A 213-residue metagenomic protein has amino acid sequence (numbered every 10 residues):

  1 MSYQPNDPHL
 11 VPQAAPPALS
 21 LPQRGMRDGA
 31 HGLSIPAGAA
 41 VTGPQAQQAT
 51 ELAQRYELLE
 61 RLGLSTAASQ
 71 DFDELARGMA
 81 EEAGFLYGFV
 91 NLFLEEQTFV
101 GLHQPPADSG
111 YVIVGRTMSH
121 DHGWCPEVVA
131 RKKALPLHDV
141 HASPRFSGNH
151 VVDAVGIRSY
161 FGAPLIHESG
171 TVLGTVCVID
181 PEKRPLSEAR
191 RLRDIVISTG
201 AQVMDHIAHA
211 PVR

Functional and structural regions predicted by a protein language model:
S2-S119, R190-R213: Intrinsically disordered, low-complexity terminal regulatory regions
Y87, C125, G162: Short hydrophobic/aromatic beta-strand element in the GNAT-like acyltransferase core that lines or flanks the acyl-donor
F93-F99, S109-V152, R158: Regulatory sensory and allosteric helical modules in signal-transduction proteins and certain transcription factors
S159-H167: A short, aliphatic-rich beta-strand micro-motif
V176-P185: Short beta-strand-to-loop transition segments that serve as allosteric relay/switch motifs in sensory/regulatory domains
